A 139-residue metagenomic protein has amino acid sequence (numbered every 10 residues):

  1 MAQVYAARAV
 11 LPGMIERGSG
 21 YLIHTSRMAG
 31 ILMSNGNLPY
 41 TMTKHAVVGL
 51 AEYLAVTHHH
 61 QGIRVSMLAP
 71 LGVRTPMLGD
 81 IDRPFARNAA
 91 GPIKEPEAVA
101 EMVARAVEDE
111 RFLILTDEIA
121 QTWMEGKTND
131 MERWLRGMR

Functional and structural regions predicted by a protein language model:
M1-A2, R17-G20, V48: Conserved internal alpha-helix in NAD(P)-dependent oxidoreductase domains
A7, T43: Active-site helix of classical SDR
A9-G18: A short helix-coil junction within the Rossmann-fold of NAD(P)-dependent oxidoreductases
M14-I15, L32-G36, H58-H59: Flexible, glycine/small-residue catalytic loop immediately N-terminal to the helix bearing the conserved Tyr-Lys
G18, S34-N35, L78-D80: Conserved catalytic-core motifs of eukaryotic protein kinase domains, centered on the activation segment
R27: Residue(s) in the substrate-gating loop at a strand-loop-helix junction that position the organic substrate next
M33-T41, Y53: Active-site loop-to-helix junction immediately N-terminal to the catalytic Tyr of the SDR YXXXK motif in Rossmann-fold
Y53-E118: SDR active-site lid
